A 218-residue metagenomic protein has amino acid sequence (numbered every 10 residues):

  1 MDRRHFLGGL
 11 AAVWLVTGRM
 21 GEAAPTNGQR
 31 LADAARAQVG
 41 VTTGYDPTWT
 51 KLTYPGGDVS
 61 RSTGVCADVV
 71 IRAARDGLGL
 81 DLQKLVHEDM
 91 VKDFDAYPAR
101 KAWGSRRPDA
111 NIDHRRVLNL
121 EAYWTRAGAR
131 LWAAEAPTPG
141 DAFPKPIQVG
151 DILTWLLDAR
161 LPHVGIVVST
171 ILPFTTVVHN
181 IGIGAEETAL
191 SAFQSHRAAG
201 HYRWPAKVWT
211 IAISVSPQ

Functional and structural regions predicted by a protein language model:
H5-E22: N-terminal export signals
V13-W14, T42, G77, L172: Generic hydrophobic alpha-helical segments
G21-T125, A129: N-terminal capping segments
L82-K84, V167, R197-A198: A structural signal for short, hydrophobic beta-strand segments that form beta-sheets in beta-rich/all-beta domains
V91-I183: ...with weaker cross-activation on analogous glycine-rich loops/strands in unrelated enzymes
F174-G184, A189-Q218: Low-complexity, Gly/Ser/Thr/Pro-rich intrinsically disordered linker/tail segments
